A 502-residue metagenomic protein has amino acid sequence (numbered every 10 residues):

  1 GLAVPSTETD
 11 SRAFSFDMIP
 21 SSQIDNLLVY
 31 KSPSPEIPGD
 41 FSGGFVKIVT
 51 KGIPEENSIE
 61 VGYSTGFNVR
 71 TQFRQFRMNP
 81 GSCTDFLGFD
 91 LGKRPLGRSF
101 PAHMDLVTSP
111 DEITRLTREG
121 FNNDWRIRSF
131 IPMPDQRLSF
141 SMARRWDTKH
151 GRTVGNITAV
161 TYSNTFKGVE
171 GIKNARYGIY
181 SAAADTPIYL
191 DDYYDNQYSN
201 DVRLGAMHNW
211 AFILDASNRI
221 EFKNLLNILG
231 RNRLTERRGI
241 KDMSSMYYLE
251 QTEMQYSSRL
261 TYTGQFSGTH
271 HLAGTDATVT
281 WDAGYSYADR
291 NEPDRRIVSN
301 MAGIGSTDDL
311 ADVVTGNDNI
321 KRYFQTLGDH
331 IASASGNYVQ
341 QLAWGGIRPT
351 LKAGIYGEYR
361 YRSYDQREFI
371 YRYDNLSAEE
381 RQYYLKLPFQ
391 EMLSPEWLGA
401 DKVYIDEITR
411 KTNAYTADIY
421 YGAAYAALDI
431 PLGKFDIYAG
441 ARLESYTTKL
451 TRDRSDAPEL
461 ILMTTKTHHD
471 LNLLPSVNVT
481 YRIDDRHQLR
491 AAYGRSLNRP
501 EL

Functional and structural regions predicted by a protein language model:
L2-K31, K51, R77-N79: Short acidic/polar hinge/loop motifs at secondary-structure boundaries that mediate gating or recognition
T7-E8, I24, T114-N123, Y180-D191 (+5 more regions): Flexible, solvent-exposed coil segments and beta strand-coil junctions, predominantly the extracellular/periplasmic
F14-D17, S32-G43, L116-D135, D185-G205 (+5 more regions): Outer-membrane beta-barrel proteins
T71-I131, S306-I320, D365-Y415: Flexible glycine-rich, low-complexity coil/linker segments exposed to the extracellular/periplasmic environment
Q72-F76, V169-A175, R233-I240, E292-N300 (+3 more regions): Outer-membrane beta-barrel translocator domains and adjoining extracellular loop/strand segments of Gram-negative
P110-E112, K223, N227-Q265, D282-I331 (+1 more regions): Acidic/polar loop-and-plug regions of large Gram-negative outer-membrane beta-barrel proteins
P110-E112, L116-T235, Y262, V477: Transmembrane beta-barrel wall of Gram-negative outer-membrane proteins
I213, L225-I228, Y256-S267, G274 (+4 more regions): Structural signature of Gram-negative outer-membrane beta-barrels, strongest in the C-terminal barrel of TonB-dependent
